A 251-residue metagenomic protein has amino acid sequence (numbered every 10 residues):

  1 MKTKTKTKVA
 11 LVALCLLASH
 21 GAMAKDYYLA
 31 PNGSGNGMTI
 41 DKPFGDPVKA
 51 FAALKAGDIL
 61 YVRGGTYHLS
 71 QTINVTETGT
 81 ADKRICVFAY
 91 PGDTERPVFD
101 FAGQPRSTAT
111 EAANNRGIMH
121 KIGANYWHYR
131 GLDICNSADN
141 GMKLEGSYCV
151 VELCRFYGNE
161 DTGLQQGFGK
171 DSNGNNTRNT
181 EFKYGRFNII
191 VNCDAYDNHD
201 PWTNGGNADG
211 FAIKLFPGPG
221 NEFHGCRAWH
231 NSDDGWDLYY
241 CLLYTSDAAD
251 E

Functional and structural regions predicted by a protein language model:
K2-A10: Bacterial N-terminal signal peptides that target proteins for export
D26, G57-I59, T66, R84 (+6 more regions): Detector for repetitive beta-architecture
P31-G64, H68, N74: Acidic Gly/Asp/Thr-rich repetitive segments characteristic of extracellular carbohydrate-active and adhesion proteins
Y61-G64, H68-S70, E77-A138, H199: Right-handed parallel beta-helix/beta-spiral solenoid domain characteristic of secreted/periplasmic
R63, F88-Y90, I122, C135 (+9 more regions): Feature marks extracellular polysaccharide-active and adherence modules
S70-T72, A102-Q104, A109, R116-G117 (+7 more regions): Short glycine/acidic-rich loop motifs that flank beta-strands on beta-rich extracellular proteins
Y244-D250: Conserved small/polar residues in nucleotide/adenosyl-binding loops
